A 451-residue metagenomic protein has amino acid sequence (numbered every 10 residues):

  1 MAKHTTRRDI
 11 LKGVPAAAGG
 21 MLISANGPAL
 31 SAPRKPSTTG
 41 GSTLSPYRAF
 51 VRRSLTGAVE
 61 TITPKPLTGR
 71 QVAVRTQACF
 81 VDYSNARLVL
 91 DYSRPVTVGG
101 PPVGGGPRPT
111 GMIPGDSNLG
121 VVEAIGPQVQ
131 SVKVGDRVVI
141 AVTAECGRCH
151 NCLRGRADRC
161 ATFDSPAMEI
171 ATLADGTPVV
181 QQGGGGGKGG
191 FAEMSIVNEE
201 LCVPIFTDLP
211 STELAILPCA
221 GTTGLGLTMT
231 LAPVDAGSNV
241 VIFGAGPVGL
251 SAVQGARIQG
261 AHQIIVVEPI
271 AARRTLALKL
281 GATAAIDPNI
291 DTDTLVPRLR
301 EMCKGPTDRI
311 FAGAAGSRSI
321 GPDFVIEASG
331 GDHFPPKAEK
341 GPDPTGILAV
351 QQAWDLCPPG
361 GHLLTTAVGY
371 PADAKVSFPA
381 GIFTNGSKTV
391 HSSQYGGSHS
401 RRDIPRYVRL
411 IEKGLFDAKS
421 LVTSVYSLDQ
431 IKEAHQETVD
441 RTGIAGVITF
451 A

Functional and structural regions predicted by a protein language model:
A2-H4, K12-G27, P33-S45, R309-G313 (+2 more regions): C-terminal hydrophobic helical "lid"/dimerization subdomain of Rossmann-like NAD(P)H-dependent oxidoreductases
P15, F80, G126, T143 (+2 more regions): Short glycine-/small-residue-rich Rossmann-like dinucleotide-binding loops
T43, K65-V81, R94-L153, D158 (+1 more regions): Glycine-rich beta-strand-centered segment in the early N-terminal region that forms part of a ligand/cofactor-binding
D82, V142-M194, E199: Cysteine-cluster motifs in flexible loop/terminal segments that predominantly coordinate metals
E193-M194, E200-L201, F206-D293: Mid-domain Rossmann-like dinucleotide-binding core that forms the NAD(H)/NADP(H) cofactor-binding site
A232-A236, L280-S387: Glycine-rich cofactor phosphate-binding loops and adjacent beta1-alpha1 units of small-molecule cofactor enzyme domains
S319, G331, P359, G369-T423 (+1 more regions): C-terminal substrate-binding/catalytic core of Rossmann-like NAD(P)-dependent dehydrogenases/reductases
